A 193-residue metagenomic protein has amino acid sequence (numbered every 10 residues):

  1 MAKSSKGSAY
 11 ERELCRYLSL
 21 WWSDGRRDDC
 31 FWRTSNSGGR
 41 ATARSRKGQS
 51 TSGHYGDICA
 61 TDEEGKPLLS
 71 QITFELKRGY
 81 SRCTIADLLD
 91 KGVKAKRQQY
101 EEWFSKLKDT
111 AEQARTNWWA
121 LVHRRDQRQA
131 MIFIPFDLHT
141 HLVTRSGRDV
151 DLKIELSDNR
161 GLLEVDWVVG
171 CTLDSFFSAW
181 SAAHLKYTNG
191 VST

Functional and structural regions predicted by a protein language model:
M1-T193: Catalytic phosphate/metal-binding cores of nucleic-acid and nucleotide-processing enzymes, i.e., regions that mediate
